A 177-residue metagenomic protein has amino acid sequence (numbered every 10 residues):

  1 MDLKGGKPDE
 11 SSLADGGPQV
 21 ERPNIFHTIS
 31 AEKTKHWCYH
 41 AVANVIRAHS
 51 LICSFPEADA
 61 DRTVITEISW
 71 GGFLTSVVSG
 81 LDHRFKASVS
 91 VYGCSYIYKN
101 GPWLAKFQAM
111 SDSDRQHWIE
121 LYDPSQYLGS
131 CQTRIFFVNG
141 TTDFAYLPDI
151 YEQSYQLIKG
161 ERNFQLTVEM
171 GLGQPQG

Functional and structural regions predicted by a protein language model:
M1-A43, I97-K106: Cap/lid segment of the alpha/beta-hydrolase catalytic domain
M1-D2, V64-T66, A87-S90, F136-F137 (+1 more regions): Structural recognition of the beta-strand scaffold that forms the well-ordered cores of secreted hydrolase catalytic
G5-P8, S95-Y96, T142-F144, M170-L172: Solvent-exposed loop/turn segments at secondary-structure junctions within structured extracellular/periplasmic domains
I46-H117, T142: Primarily recognizes the serine-hydrolase "nucleophile elbow" in alpha/beta-hydrolase and SGNH/GDSL folds
A60-D61, H83-A87, Q132-R134, K159-N163: Loop/turn elements at helix/coil->beta-strand transitions in domains of secreted/extracellular proteins
S113-Y127: Active-site nucleophile elbow and catalytic-triad environment of alpha/beta-hydrolase enzymes
C131, F137-N139, D143: Short beta-strand/loop motif that positions the catalytic acidic residue of the alpha/beta-hydrolase fold
P148-G177: Catalytic cores of secreted or luminal carbohydrate-active enzymes
